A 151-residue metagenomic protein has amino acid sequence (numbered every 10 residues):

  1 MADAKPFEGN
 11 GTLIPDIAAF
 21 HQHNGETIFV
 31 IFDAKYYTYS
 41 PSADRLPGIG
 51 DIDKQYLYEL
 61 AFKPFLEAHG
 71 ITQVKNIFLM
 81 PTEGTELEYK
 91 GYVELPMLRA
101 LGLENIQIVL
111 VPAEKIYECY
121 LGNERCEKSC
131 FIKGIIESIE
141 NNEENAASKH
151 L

Functional and structural regions predicted by a protein language model:
M1-L151: Catalytic core segments in nucleotide and nucleic-acid processing enzymes
